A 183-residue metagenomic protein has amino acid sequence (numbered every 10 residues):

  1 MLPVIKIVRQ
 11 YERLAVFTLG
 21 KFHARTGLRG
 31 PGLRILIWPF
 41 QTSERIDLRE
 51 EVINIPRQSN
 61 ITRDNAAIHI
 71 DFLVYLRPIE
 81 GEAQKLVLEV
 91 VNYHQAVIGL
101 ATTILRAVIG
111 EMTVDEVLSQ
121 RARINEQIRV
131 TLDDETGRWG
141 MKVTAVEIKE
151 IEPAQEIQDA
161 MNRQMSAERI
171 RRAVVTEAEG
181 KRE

Functional and structural regions predicted by a protein language model:
M1-R182: N-terminal hydrophobic membrane-entry segments
